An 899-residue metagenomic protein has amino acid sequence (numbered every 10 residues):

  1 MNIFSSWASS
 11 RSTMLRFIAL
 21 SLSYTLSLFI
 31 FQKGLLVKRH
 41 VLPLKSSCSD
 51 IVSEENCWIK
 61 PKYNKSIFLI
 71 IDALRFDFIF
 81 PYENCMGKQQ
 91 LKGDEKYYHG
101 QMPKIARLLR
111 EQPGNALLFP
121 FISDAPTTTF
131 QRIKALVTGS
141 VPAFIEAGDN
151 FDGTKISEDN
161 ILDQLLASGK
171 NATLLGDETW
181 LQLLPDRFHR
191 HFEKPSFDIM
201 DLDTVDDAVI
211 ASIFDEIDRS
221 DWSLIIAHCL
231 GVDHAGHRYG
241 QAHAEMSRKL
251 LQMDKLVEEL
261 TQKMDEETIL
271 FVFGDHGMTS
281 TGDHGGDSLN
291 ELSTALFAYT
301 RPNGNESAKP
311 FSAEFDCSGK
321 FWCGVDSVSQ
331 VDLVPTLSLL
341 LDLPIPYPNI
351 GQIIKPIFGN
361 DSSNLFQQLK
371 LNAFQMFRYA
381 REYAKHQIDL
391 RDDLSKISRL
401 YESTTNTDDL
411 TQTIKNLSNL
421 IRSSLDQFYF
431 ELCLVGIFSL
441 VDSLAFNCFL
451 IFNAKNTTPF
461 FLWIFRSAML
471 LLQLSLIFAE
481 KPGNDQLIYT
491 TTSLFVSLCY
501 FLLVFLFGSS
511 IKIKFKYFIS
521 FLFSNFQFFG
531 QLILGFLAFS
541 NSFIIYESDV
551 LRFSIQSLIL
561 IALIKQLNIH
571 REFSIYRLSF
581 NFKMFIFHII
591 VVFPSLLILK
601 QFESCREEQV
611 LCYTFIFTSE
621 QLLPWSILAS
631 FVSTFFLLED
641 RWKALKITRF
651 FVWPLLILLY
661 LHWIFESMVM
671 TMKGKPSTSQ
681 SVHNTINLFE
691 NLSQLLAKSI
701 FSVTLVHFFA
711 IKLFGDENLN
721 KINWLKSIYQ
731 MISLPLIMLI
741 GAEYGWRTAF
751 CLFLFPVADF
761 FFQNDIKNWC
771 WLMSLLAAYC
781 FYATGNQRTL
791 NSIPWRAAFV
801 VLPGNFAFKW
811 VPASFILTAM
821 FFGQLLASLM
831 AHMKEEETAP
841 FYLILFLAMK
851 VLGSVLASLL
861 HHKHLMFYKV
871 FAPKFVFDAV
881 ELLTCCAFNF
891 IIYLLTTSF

Functional and structural regions predicted by a protein language model:
M1-S9: Short, low-complexity, Lys/Arg-enriched N-terminal segments of secretory-pathway carbohydrate enzymes
A8, L15-L35, L425-F899: Alpha-helical transmembrane segments of integral membrane proteins
T13-P43, S47-E54, W58, K62-F68 (+3 more regions): Active-site-proximal alpha/beta segments of enzymes that process anionic O-linked groups
F68, R75-F76, Q241, R248-N290 (+3 more regions): Metal-dependent active-site segment of extracytoplasmic phospho-/sulfohydrolases and closely related
L74, V141, L230, G277 (+1 more regions): Solvent-exposed coil/turn segments that connect beta secondary-structure elements in extracytoplasmic/periplasmic
K92, G148-D152, S247, T281-H284 (+1 more regions): Active-site rim elements
G286-A295, T300-G304, A313-C323, Q330 (+4 more regions): Active-site neighborhoods of enzymes that stabilize oxyanions during catalysis
I353-S443, A468-L474, L532-F536: Phosphate/adenylate-binding glycine loop and adjacent helical scaffold
